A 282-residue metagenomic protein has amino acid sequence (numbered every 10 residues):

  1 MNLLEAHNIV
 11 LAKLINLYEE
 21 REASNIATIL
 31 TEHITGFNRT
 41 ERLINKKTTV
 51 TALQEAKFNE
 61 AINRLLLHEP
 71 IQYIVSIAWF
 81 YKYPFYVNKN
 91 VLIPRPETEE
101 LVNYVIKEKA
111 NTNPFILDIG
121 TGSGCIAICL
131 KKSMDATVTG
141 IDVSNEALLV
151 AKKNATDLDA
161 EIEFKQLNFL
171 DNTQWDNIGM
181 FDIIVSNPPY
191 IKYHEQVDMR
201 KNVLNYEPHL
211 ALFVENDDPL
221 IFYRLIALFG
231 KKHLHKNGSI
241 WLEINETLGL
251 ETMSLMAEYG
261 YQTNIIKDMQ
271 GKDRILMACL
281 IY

Functional and structural regions predicted by a protein language model:
M1-T35, R39-R42, K47: Non-catalytic accessory regions of SAM-dependent methyltransferases
L30, H68, T98, I126 (+6 more regions): Residue-level signal for inorganic ion chemistry
E32-K107: Conserved AdoMet
Q72, I191-H194, T247: Active-site beta-alpha loop architecture of Rossmann-like, nucleotide-cofactor-dependent enzymes
E97-D198, L225: Conserved SAM/SAH cofactor-binding pocket of Class I
Y190, C279-Y282: C-terminal beta-strand of the catalytic ATP-binding
Y190-I221: Mobile active-site "lid"/loop adjacent to the S-adenosyl-L-methionine
N216-C279: Conserved Class I SAM-dependent methyltransferase catalytic core
